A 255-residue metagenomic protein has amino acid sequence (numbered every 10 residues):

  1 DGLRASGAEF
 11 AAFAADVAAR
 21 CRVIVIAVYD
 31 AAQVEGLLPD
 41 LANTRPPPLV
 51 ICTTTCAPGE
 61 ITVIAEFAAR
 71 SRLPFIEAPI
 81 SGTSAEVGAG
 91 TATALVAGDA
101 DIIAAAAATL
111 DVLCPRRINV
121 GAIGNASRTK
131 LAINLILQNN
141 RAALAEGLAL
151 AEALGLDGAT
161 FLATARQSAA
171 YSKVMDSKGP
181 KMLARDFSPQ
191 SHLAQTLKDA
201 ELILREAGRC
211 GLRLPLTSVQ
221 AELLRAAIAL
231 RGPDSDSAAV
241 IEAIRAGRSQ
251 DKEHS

Functional and structural regions predicted by a protein language model:
D1-S6, L154: NAD(P)-binding Rossmann-fold cofactor-contacting core
E9-F75: Rossmann-fold NAD(P) dinucleotide-binding segment
F10, P74-I76, R117, G158 (+1 more regions): Hydrophobic beta-strand scaffold residues
T55-N134, Q138: Rossmann-fold dinucleotide-binding core
A89-G90, A94-A97, I118, A122-L154 (+2 more regions): Active-site-proximal catalytic alpha-helix in oxidoreductases
S127, Y171-K173, S177-S237: Interdomain hinge/lid region at the active-site interface of Rossmann-like NAD(P)-dependent oxidoreductases
A229-S255: NAD(P)-dependent dehydrogenase/reductase Rossmann-like domain
